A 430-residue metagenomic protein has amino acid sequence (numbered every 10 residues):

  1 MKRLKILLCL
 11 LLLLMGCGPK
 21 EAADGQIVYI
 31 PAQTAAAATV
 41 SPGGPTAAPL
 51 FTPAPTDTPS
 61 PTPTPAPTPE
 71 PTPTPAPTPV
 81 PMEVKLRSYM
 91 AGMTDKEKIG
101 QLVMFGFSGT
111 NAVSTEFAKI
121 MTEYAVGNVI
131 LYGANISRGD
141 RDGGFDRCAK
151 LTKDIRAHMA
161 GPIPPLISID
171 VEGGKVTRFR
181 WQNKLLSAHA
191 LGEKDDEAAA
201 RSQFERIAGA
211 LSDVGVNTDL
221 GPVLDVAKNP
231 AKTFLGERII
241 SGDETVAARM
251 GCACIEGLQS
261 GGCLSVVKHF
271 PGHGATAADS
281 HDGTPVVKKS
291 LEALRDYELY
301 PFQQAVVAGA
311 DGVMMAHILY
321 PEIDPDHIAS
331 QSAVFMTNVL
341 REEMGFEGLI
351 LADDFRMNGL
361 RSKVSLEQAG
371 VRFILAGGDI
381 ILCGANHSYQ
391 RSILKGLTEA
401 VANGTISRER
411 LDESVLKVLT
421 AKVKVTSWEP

Functional and structural regions predicted by a protein language model:
K2-C9: Sec-dependent signal peptide recognition, specifically the positively charged N-region followed immediately by
L14-G16: C-terminal motif of bacterial Sec signal peptides marking the signal peptidase cleavage site
G18-E21, G25-P31, A35-G44, A48-A54 (+3 more regions): N-terminal hydrophobic targeting/anchoring segments and the immediately downstream early-domain regions of hydrolases
T94, V113-E116, I120, V129 (+4 more regions): Second-shell residues forming the walls of enzyme active-site clefts
G100-F107, G127-L131, P165-V171, T218-P222 (+5 more regions): Hydrophobic faces of well-ordered beta-strands that scaffold small-molecule active sites in alpha/beta enzyme cores
I155-K184, Q203-A227, A247-P271: Glycine-rich, aromatic-flanked loop segments that form ligand/cofactor-binding clefts across common enzyme folds
N183-D195, I240-S241: A charged helix-plus-loop insertion that forms the helical arch/lid used to bind and gate nucleic-acid substrates
T405-P430: Mid-to-C-terminal alpha-helical segments outside catalytic/metal-binding sites
